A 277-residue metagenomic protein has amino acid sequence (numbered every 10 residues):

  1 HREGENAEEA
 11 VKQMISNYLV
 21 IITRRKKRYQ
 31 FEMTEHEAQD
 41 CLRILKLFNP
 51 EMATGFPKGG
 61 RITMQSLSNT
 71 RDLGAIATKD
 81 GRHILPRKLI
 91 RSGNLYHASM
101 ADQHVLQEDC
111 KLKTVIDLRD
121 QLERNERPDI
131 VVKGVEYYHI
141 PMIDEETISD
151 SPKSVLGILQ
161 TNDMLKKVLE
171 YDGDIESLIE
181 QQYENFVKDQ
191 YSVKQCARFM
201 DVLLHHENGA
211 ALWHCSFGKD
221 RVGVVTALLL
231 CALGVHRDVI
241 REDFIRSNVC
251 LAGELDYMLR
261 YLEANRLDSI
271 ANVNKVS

Functional and structural regions predicted by a protein language model:
R2-L212, V224-S277: Cys-dependent protein tyrosine phosphatase-like superfamily
F217, R221-V222: Ser/Thr-glycine-rich phosphate-binding loops at phosphate-binding pockets of nucleotides, nucleotide cofactors
